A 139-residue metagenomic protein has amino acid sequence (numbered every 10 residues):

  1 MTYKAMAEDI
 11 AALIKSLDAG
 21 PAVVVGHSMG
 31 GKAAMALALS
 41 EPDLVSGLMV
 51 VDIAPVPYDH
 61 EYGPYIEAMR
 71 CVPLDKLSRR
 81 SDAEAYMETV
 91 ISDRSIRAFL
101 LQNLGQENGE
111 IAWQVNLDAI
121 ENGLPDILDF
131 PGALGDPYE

Functional and structural regions predicted by a protein language model:
M1-V25: Active-site loop/oxyanion-hole signature of alpha/beta-hydrolase fold enzymes
D18-P21, P42-D43, Y138: Active-site acidic short loop of glycosyltransferases
G26-G30, A34: Gly/Ala-rich beta-loop-alpha elbow adjacent to hydrolase catalytic centers
M35-S40, L44-S78: Flexible "cap/lid" loop of the alpha/beta hydrolase fold
E61, R79-T89, L128-G132: A hydrolase-biased, glycine/serine/histidine/acidic-enriched motif that marks catalytic-domain neighborhoods in diverse
A68-D75, D82-S95, Q102-G105, G123-L124: Helix-loop "lid/cap" segments that line or gate small-molecule binding pockets
N108-E139: Conserved serine/cysteine hydrolase catalytic core
